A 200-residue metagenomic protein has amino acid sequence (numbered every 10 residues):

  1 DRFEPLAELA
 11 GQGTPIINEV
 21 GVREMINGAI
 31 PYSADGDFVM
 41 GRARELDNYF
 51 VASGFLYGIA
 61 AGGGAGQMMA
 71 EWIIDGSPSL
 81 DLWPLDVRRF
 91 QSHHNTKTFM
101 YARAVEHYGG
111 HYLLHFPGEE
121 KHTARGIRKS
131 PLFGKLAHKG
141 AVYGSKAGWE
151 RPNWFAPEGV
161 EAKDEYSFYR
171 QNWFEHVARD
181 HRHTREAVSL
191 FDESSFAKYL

Functional and structural regions predicted by a protein language model:
R2-R128: C-terminal catalytic lobe of FAD-dependent flavoproteins
L80, V87-L200: Glycine/proline-enriched, intrinsically flexible loops and inter-domain linkers
